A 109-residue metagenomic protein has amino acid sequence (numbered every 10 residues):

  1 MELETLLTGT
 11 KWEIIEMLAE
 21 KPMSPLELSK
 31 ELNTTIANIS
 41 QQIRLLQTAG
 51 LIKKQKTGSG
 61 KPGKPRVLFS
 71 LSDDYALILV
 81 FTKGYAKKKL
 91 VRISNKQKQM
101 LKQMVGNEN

Functional and structural regions predicted by a protein language model:
L3-T10, S24, T57-V80: Short, cationic-aromatic polyanion-contact patches
W12-E16: Pre-recognition alpha-helix immediately N-terminal to the DNA-recognition helix within helix-turn-helix or winged-helix
E20-E27: Short capping segments at the starts of secondary-structure elements
E27-E31, L46: A short acidic, leucine-rich amphipathic alpha-helix
I36-A37: Key DNA-contact positions within bacterial/archaeal DNA-binding proteins
Q42: Residues within the DNA-recognition helix of helix-turn-helix
G50, K56: Glycine-centered, phosphate/nucleic-acid-interacting loop/turn motifs that mediate DNA/RNA or nucleotide
S70-N109: Amphipathic alpha-helical dimerization/coiled-coil segments that flank or bridge DNA-binding/regulatory modules
